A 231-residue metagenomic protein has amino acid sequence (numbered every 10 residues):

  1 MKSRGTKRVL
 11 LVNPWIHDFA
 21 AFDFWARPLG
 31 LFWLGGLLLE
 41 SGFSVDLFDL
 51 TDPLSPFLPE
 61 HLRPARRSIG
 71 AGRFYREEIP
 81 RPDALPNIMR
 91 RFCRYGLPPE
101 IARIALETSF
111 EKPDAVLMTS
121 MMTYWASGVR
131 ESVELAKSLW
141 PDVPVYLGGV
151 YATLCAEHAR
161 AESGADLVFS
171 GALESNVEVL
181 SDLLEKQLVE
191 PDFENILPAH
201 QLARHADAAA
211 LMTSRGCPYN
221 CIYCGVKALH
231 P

Functional and structural regions predicted by a protein language model:
G5-R8, A209: Nucleotide donor/acceptor-binding cores
K7, I16, F24-G30, L34-L54 (+1 more regions): Glycine-rich beta-alpha loop elements in corrinoid/cobalamin-binding modules across cobalamin-dependent enzymes
V9-L11, P64: Iron-sulfur-cluster electron-transfer modules
W15-F19, A228-P231: A short, flexible beta-alpha/helix-coil linker loop
F19-W25, P59-R63: Short, flexible/disordered intra-domain loops and linkers
P56-E100: Charged, glycine/proline-rich intrinsically disordered loops and linkers
D83-A84, K112-P113, Y223-K227: Short glycine/proline-rich turn/loop motifs
L197-P231: Radical SAM [4Fe-4S] cluster-binding motif and immediate context
